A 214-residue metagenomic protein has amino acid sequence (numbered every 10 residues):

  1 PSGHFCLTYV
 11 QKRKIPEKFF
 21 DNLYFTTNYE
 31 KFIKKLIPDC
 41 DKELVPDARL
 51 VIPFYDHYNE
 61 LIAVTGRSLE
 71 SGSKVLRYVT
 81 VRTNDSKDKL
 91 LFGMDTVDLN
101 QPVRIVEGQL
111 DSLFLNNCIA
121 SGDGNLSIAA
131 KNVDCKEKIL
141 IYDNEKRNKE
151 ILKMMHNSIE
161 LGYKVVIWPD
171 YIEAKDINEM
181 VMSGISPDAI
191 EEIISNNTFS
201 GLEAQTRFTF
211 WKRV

Functional and structural regions predicted by a protein language model:
P1-V51, Y55-Y58, V97-D98, I159 (+1 more regions): TOPRIM metal-binding catalytic domain and adjacent DNA-binding surface shared by DnaG-type primases
Y9-K14, R82-D95, W168-K175, E179-S183: Short, exposed beta-strand "edge-strand" segments with a Pro/Gly-rich flavor and a Y/T-containing core
K31-E137, E150-L152: Phosphate-handling DNA/RNA-contact segment within nucleic-acid enzymes
K74, N100-V103, Q109-V214: TOPRIM fold recognition
